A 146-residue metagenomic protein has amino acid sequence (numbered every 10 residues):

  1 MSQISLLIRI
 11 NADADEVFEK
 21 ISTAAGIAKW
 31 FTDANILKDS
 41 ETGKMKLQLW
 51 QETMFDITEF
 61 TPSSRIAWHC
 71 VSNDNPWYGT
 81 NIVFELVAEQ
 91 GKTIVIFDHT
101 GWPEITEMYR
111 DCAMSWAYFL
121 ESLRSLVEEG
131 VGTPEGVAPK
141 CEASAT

Functional and structural regions predicted by a protein language model:
M1-L37, T146: Hydrophobic ligand-binding cavity/cleft-lining segments
V17-I21, I27, I57, W68 (+3 more regions): Hydrophobic pocket/interface hotspot
I21, F31, T61, C70 (+1 more regions): Short, flexible helix/strand-to-coil boundary loops that buttress conserved ligand/catalytic motifs in alpha/beta
A28, I36, Q48-I96, T100-P103: Hydrophobic-ligand binding "helix-grip"
K29-W30, D39, P134-V137: Short, hydrophobic secondary-structure boundary micro-motifs
K38-M45: Short coil-to-beta transition motif at edge beta-strands of beta-rich domains
G101-T146: A conserved amphipathic terminal alpha-helix motif
